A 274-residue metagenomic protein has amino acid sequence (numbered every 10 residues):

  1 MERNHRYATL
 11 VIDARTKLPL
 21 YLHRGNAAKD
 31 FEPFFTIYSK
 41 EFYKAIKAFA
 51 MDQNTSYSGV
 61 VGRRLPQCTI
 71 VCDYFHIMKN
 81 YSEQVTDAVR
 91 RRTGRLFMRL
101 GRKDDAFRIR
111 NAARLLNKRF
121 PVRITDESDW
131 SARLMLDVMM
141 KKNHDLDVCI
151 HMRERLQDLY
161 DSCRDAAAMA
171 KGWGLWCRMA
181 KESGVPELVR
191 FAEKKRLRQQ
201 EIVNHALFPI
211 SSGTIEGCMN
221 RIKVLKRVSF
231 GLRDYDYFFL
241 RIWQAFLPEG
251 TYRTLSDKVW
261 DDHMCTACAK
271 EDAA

Functional and structural regions predicted by a protein language model:
E2-H5, T9, D13-K17, R24 (+5 more regions): Acidic/histidine-rich catalytic cores and adjacent linkers of DNA breakage/strand-transfer/modification proteins
I77-M98: Short alpha-helix plus adjacent loop in nuclease-associated cores
